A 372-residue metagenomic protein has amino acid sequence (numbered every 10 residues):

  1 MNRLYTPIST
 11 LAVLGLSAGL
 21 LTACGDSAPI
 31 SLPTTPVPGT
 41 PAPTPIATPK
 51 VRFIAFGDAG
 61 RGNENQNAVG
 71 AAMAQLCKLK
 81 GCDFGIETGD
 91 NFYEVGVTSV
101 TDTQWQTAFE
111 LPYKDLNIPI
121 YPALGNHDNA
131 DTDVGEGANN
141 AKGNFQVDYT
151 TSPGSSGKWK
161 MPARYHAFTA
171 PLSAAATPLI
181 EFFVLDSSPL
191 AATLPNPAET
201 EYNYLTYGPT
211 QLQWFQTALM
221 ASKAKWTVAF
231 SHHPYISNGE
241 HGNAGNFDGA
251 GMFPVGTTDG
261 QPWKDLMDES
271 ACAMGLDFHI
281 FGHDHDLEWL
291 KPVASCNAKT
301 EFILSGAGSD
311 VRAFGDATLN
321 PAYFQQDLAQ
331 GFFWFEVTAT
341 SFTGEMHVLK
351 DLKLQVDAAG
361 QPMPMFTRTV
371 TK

Functional and structural regions predicted by a protein language model:
M1-A12: Bacterial N-terminal signal peptides that target proteins for export
L20-A23: C-terminal motif of bacterial Sec signal peptides marking the signal peptidase cleavage site
G25-S27: Bacterial signal peptide processing site
L32-T103: N-terminal active-site segment of His-dependent metallophosphoesterases
F56-G62, A72-L79, A108, P112-D115 (+2 more regions): Structured segments of extracytoplasmic/periplasmic soluble domains in secreted or envelope-associated proteins
D58, G89-D90, G125-N126, L185 (+2 more regions): Active-site glycine-centered loops adjacent to acidic/histidine catalytic or metal-binding residues that shape
Y93-T227, H241-P262, L266-M267, G275-F278 (+2 more regions): Extended active-site neighborhood of metal-dependent phosphoesterases/phosphodiesterases
A322-K372: A short C-terminal boundary segment appended to hydrolase-like catalytic domains
